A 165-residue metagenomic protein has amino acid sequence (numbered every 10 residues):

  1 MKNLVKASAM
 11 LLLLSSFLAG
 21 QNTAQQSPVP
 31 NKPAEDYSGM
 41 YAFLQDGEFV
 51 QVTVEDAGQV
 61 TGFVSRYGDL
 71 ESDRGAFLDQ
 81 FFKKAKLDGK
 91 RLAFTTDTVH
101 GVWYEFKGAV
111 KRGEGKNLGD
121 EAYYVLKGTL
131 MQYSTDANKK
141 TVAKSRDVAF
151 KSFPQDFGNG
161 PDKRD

Functional and structural regions predicted by a protein language model:
M1-A9: Bacterial N-terminal signal peptides that target proteins for export
S8-S16: Bacterial N-terminal signal peptides
S15-L18, G39: Active-site-proximal helix/loop capping residues that flank conserved catalytic or ligand/cofactor
G20-Q26: Boundary at the C-terminal end of the N-terminal hydrophobic targeting segment
Q26-D165: Central antiparallel beta-sheet cores of small beta-barrel/beta-sandwich binding domains
